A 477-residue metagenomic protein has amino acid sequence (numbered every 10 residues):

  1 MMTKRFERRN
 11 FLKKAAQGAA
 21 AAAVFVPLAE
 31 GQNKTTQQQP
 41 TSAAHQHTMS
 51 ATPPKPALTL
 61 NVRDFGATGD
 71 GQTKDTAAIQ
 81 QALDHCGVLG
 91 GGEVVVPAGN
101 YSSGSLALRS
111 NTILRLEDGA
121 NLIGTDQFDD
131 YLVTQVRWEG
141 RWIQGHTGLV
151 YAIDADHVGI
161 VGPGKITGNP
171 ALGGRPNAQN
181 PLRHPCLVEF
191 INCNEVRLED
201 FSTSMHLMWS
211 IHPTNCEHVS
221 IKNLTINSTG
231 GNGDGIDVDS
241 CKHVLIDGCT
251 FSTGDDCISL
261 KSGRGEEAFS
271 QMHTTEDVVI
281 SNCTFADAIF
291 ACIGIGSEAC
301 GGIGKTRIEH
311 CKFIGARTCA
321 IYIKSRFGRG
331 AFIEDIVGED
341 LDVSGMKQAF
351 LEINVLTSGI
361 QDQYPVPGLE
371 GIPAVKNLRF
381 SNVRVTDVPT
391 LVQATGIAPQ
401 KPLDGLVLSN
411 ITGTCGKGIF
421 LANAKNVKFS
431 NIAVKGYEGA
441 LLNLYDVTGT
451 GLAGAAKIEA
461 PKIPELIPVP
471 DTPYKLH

Functional and structural regions predicted by a protein language model:
M2-H477: Extracellular/periplasmic carbohydrate-active domains that bind, remodel, or depolymerize complex polysaccharides
